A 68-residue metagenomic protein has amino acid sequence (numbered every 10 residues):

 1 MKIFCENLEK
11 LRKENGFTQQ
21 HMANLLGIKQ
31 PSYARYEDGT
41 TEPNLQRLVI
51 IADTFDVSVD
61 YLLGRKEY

Functional and structural regions predicted by a protein language model:
M1-E14: A short, Lys/Arg-rich alpha-helix, primarily the initiator
E6, G16-F17, P43-Q46: Residue-level signal for the short linker/turn that defines the boundary of a DNA-recognition helix
K13, N24, D53: Alpha-helical residues within the helix-turn-helix
F17-R35: Short alpha-helical DNA-recognition segment
E37, F55, L63-K66: DNA major-groove recognition helix of helix-turn-helix
Q46-Y61: DNA major-groove recognition helix of helix-turn-helix/homeodomain DNA-binding modules
